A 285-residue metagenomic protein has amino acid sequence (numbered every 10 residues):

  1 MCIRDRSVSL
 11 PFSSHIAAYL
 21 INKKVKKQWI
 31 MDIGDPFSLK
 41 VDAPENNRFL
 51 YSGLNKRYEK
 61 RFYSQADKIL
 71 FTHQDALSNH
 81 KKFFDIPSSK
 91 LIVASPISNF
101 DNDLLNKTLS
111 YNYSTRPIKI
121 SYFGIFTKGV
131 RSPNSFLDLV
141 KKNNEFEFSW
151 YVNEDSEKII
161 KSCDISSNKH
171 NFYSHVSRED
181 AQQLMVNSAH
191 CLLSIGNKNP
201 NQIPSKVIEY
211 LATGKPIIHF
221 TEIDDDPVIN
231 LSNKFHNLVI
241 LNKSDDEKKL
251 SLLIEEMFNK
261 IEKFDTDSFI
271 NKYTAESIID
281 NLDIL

Functional and structural regions predicted by a protein language model:
M1-I3: Short, small-residue-biased leader/transition segments that mark boundaries at the very start of proteins
S13-I16, L20-K24, F49-I69: Membrane-proximal helix-turn-helix segments that form the acceptor-binding/catalytic region of lipid-linked
L20-K40: Active-site proximal beta-strand in glycosyltransferases
S64-Q65, L70-F71, L77-N99: Helix-loop-beta element that forms the nucleotide-linked donor phosphate-binding surface in glycosyltransferases
N112-V130, L137-V140: Conserved donor-binding/catalytic core segment of Leloir-type glycosyltransferases
T127-R131, S177-Q183, C191-E209, I217-N230: Nucleotide-sugar-dependent
W150, K158-A181, F235: Nucleotide-activated donor-binding/catalytic signature segment of Leloir-type glycosyltransferases, i.e., the conserved
L241-L285: A charged, aromatic-enriched C-terminal amphipathic alpha-helix characteristic of glycosyltransferases across folds
